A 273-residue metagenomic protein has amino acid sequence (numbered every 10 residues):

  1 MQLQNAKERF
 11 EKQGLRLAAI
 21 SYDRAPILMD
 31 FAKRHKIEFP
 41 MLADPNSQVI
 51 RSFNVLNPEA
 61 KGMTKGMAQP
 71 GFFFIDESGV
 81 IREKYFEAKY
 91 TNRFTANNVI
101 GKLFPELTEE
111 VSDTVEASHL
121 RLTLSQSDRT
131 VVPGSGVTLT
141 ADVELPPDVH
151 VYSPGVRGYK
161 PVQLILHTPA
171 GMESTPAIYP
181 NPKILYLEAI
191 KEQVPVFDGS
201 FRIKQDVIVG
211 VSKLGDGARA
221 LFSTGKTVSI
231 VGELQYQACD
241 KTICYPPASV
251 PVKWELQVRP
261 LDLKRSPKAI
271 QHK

Functional and structural regions predicted by a protein language model:
M1-P40, P45-Q48: Structural microenvironment flanking redox-active thiols in thiol-disulfide oxidoreductases
D23, P45-S47, S78, P169 (+1 more regions): Solvent-exposed coil/turn segments that connect beta secondary-structure elements in extracytoplasmic/periplasmic
K36-P40, V55-K61, K65-F73: Structural micro-motif
D44, I75-D76, K241: Short, acidic, Ser/Thr-enriched surface-loop or helix-capping motifs
V49-N54: Short, charged, surface-exposed secondary-structure boundary motifs
T64-L124: Thiol-/selenol-based redox modules, centered on thioredoxin-like and closely related oxidoreductase domains
I100-K273: Extracellular/lumen-exposed scaffold segments
